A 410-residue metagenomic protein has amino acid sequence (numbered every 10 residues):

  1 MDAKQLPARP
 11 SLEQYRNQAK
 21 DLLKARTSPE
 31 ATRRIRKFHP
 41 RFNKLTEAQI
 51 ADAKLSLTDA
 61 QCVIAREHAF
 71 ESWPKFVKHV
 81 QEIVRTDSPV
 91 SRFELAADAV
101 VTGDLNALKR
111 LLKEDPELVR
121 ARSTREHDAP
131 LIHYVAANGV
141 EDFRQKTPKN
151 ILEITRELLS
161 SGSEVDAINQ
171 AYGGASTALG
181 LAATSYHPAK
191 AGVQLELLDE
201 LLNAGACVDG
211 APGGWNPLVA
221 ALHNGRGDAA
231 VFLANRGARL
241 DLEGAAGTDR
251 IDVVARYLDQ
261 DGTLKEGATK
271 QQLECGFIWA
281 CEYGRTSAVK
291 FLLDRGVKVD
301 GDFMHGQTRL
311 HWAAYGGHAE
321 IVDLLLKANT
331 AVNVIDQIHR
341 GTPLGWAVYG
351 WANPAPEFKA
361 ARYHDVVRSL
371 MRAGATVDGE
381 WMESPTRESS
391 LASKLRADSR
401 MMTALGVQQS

Functional and structural regions predicted by a protein language model:
V84-L95, G227-T248, D252, R256-Q260 (+3 more regions): Ankyrin-repeat-protein effector appendages
S88-L131, D249-A268, A288: N-terminal segments that cap or nucleate solenoid repeat domains
F93-V101, K109, R120, R156 (+5 more regions): Amphipathic alpha-helical repeat scaffolds
D98-G103, Y134-K149, G180-Q194, A220-R226 (+5 more regions): Ankyrin repeat A-helix N-terminal signature
A107, N150, I154, L197 (+5 more regions): Conserved ankyrin/ankyrin-like repeat signature
L112-E117, R156-E164, D199-C207, F232-A238 (+4 more regions): Ankyrin repeat domain, specifically the short helix-to-loop turn at the C-terminus of the second helix of each repeat
R120-S123, A167-Q170, V208-A211, L242 (+4 more regions): Ankyrin repeat boundary signal
D128, Y172-A175, G214, L273 (+2 more regions): Start-of-repeat signature of ankyrin repeats
